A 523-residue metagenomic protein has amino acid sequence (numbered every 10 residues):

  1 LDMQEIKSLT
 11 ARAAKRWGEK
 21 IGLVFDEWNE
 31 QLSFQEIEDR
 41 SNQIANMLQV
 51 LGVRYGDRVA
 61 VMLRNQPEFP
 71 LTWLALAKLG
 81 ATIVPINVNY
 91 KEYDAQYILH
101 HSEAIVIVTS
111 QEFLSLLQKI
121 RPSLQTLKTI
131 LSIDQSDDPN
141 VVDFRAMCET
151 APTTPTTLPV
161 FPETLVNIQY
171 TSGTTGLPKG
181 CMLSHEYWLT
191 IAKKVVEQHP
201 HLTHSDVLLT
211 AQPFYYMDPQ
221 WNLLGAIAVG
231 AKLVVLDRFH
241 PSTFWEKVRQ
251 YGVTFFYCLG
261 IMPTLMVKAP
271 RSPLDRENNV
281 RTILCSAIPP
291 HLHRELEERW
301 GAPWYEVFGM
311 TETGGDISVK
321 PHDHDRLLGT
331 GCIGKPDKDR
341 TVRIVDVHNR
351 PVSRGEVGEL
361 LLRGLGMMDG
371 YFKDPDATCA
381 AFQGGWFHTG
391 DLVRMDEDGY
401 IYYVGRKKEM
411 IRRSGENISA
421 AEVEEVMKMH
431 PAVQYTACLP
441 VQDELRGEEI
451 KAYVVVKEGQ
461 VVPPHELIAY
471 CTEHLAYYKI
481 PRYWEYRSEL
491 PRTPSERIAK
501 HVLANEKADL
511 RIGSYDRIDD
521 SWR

Functional and structural regions predicted by a protein language model:
D2, E19-Q66, P70-L74, K91-Q96 (+2 more regions): Conserved AMP-binding/adenylate-forming core of the ANL superfamily
E19, S132, E149-Y170, L177 (+2 more regions): Conserved pre-ATP/AMP-binding loop-to-beta segment of ANL
Q31-Q35, V166-T190: Conserved AMP-binding A3 loop
R58, R64-V84, V88-E92, H100-V106 (+5 more regions): A short helix-loop-beta submotif of the ANL/AMP-binding
Y90-Q96, I107-T109, F256, V342 (+10 more regions): AMP-binding/adenylate-forming catalytic core of the ANL superfamily
L114-P162, P270: ANL superfamily adenylate-forming
L189-V207, Y215-T254, L265, A269: Conserved AMP-binding/adenylation subdomain of ANL enzymes
A228, Q250-C258, V267-L327, T341 (+1 more regions): Gly/Ser/Thr-rich phosphate-binding loop
